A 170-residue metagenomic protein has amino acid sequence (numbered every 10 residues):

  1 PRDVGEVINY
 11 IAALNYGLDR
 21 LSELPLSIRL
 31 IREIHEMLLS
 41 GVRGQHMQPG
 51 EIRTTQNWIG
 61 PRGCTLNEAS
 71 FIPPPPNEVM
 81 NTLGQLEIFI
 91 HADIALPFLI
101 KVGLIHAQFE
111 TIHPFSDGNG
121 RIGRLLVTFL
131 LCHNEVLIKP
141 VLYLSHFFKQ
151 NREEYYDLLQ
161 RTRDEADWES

Functional and structural regions predicted by a protein language model:
P1-S170: FIC/Doc superfamily catalytic core
